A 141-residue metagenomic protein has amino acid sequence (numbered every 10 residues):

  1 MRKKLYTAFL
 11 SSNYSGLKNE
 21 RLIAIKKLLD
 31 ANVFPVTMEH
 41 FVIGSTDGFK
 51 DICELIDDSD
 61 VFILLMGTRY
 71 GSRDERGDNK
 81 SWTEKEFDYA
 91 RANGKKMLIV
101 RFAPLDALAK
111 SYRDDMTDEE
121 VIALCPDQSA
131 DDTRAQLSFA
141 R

Functional and structural regions predicted by a protein language model:
M1-L65, R91-N93: Conserved N-terminal substructure of TIR/SEFIR domains
N19, G71-R73, L105-K110: Short catalytic/ligand-binding loop motif for oxyanion handling, primarily in non-cytosolic enzymes, centered on
I23-I25, D51-I52, R76-N79, Y112-D115: Short, glycine/charged-enriched secondary-structure capping and boundary segments
K26, R101-F102, S138-A140: Short, compositionally biased low-complexity segments
I43-G48, R69-A92: Conserved TIR/SEFIR loop-to-helix hotspot centered on a Trp-containing motif with a nearby acidic residue
L64-T68, R101-P104: Short loop/turn segments at strand-loop or loop-helix junctions that form parts of catalytic or ligand-binding pockets
A92-L105: A short helix->loop->beta-strand "cap" motif at the edges of active sites that frequently abuts
A107-R141: C-terminal interaction surface of TIR/SEFIR-family domains
